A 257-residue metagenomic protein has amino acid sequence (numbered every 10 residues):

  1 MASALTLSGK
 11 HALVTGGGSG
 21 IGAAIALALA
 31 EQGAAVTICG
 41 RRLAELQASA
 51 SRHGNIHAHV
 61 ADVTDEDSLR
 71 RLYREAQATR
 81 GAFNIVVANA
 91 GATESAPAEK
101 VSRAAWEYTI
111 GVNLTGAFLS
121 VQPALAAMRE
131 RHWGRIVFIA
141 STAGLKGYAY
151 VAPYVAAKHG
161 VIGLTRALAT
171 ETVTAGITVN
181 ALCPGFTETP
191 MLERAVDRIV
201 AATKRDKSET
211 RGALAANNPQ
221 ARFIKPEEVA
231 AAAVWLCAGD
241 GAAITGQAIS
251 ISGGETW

Functional and structural regions predicted by a protein language model:
A2-A4, K146, V234, T245-W257: Short C-terminal tail/terminal secondary-structure segment of NAD(P)H-dependent dehydrogenase/reductase domains
H11, G18-S19: Conserved glycine-rich cofactor-binding loop
P97-A98, S102-I110, L214: Substrate-binding pocket helix/loop in short-chain dehydrogenase/reductase
V121, A157, T165: Active-site helix of classical SDR
A126, T170-E171, A242: Alpha-helical segment proximal to the catalytic Tyr-Lys
S141: Residue(s) in the substrate-gating loop at a strand-loop-helix junction that position the organic substrate next
V173, T178, I244-G246: Short, small/polar-rich loop/turn modules that mediate ligand/substrate recognition or access, typified
